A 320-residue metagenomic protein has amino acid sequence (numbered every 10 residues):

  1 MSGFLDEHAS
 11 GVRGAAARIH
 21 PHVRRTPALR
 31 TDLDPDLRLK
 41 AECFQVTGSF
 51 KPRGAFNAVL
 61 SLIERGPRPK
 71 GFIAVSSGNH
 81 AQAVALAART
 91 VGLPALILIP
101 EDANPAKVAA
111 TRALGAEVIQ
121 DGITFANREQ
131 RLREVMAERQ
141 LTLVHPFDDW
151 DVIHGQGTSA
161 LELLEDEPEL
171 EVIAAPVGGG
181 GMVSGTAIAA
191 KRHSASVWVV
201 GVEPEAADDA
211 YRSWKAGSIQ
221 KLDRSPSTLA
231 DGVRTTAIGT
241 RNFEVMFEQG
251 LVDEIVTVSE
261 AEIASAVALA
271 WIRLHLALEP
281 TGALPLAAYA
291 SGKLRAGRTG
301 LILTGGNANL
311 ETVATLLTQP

Functional and structural regions predicted by a protein language model:
M1-P320: PLP-dependent amino-acid enzyme catalytic core
